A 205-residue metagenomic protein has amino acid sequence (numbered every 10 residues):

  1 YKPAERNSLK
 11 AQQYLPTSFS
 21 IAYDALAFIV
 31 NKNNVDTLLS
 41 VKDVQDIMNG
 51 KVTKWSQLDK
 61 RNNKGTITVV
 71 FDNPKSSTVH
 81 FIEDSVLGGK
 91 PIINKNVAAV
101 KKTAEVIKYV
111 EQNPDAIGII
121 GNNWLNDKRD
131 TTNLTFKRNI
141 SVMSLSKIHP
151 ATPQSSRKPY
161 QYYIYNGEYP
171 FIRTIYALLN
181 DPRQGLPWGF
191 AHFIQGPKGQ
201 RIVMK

Functional and structural regions predicted by a protein language model:
K2-P3, N7-D24, I29-K205: Exported/periplasmic ABC-transporter solute-binding proteins
